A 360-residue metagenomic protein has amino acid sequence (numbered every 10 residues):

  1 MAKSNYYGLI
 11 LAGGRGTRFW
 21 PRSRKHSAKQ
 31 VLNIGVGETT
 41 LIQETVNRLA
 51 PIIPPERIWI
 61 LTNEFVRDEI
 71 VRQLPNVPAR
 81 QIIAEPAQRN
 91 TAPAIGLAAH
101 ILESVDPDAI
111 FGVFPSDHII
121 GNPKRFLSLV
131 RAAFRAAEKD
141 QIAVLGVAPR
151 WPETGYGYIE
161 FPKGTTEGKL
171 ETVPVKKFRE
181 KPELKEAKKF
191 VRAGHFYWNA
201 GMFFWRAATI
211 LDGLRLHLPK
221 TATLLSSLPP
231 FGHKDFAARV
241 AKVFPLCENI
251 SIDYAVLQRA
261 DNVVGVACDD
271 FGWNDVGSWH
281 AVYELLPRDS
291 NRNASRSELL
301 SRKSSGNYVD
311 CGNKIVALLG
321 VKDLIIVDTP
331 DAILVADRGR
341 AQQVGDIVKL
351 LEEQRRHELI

Functional and structural regions predicted by a protein language model:
M1-I10, R18-K25, G35-L127, R131 (+2 more regions): Conserved N-terminal catalytic core of the sugar/cofactor nucleotidyltransferase
A2-N5, A207-I360: Left-handed beta-helix
K3-Y7, P55-E56, P78-A79, D106-A109 (+9 more regions): Short coil/turn connectors at secondary-structure junctions
I10-A12, L61, G112-P115, V144-A148 (+3 more regions): Short beta-strand segments
I42, A98, D117, I159 (+3 more regions): Residue-level signal for inorganic ion chemistry
P123-F244, V264, R338: Conserved core of the sugar-phosphate nucleotidyltransferase
